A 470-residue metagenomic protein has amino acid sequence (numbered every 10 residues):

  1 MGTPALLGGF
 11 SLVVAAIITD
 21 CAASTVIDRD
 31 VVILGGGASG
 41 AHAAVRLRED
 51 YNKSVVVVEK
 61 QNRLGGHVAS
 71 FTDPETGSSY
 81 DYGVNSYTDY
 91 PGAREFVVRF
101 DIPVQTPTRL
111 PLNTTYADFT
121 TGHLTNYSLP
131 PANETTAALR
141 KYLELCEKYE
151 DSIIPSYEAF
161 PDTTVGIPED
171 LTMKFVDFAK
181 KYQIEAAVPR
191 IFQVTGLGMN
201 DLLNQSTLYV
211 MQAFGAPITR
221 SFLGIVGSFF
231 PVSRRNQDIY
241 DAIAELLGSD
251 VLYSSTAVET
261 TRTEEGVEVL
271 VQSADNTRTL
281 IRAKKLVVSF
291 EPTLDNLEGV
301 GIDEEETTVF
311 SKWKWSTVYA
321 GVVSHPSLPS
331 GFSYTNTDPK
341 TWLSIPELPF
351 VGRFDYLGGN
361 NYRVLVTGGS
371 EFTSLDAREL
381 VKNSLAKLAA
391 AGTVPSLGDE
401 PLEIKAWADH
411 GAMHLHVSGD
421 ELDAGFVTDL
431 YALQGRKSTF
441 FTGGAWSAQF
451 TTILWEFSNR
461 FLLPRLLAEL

Functional and structural regions predicted by a protein language model:
M1-S24: Fungal secretory targeting signals
V26-V57: N-terminal Rossmann-like FAD-binding beta1-loop-alpha1 element of flavoenzymes
R48-P74: Glycine-rich FAD pyrophosphate-binding loop
V58, A257, L280-D295: Short hydrophobic core segments
S70-F96: N-terminal glycine-rich dinucleotide-binding loop that anchors FAD/FMN and/or NAD(P) in oxidoreductases
Y90, V98-F100, V104-Q205: Mobile amphipathic helical/loop "lid" adjacent to a hydrophobic cofactor/ligand pocket
G215-K284: Helical element adjacent to the flavin cofactor pocket in flavoenzyme catalytic cores
A283-K285, T293-F440, A445-N459, R465-L466: C-terminal segments that line or cap access tunnels to active or ligand-binding sites in enzymes and enzyme-associated
